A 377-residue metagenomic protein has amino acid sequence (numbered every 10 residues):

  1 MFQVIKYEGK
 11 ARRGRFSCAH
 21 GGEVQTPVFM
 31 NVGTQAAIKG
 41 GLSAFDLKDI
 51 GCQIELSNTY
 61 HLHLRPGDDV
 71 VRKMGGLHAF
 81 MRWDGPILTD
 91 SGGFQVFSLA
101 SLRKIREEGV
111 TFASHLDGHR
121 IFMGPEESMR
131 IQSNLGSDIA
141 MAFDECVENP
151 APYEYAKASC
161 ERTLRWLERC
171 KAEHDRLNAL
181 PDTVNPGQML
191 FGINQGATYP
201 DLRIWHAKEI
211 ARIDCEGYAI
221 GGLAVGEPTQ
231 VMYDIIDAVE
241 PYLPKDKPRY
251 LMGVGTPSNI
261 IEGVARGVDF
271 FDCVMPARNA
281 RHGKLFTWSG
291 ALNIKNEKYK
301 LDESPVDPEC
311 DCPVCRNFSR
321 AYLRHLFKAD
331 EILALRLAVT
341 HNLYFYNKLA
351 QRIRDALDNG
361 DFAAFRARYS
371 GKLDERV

Functional and structural regions predicted by a protein language model:
M1-R15, V24-N31, G40-G41, D144-P150 (+1 more regions): C-terminal extensions of enzymes
M1-V184, E297-K300: Non-catalytic, usually N-terminal nucleic-acid engagement modules in DNA/RNA processing proteins
G22, E55, D90, Q132 (+5 more regions): Conserved, mostly hydrophobic/aromatic
E127, I131, L135, A158-R169 (+5 more regions): A non-catalytic, amphipathic alpha-helix used as a structural packing/dimerization or gating element in enzyme scaffolds
G136, L167, K171-H174, N178 (+4 more regions): Structural signal for hydrophobic packing residues in well-ordered secondary-structure cores of soluble enzyme domains
N149-P152, K157, G217-L223, I332-L335: Glycine- and acidic
E161-L164, E173, L177, N185-V306: Glycine-rich phosphate/ribose-binding loops and adjacent secondary-structure elements that form binding surfaces
